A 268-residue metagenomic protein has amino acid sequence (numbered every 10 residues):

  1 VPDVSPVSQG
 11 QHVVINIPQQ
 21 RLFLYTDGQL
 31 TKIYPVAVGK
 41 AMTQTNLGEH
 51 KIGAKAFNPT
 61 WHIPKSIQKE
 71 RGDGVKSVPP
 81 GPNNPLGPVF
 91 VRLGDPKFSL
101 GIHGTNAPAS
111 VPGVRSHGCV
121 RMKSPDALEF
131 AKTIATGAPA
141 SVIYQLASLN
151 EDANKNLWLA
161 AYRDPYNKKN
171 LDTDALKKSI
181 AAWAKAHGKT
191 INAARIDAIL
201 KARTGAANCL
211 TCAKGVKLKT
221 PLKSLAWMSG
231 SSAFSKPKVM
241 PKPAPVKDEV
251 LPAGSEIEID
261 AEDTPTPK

Functional and structural regions predicted by a protein language model:
P2-S110, E129-T136, L157-I257: Gly/Pro-biased beta-strand-loop elements
P108-G118: Short, basic/aromatic beta-hairpin or loop at an interaction surface
A109-S110, S148-N150: Flexible loop/turn segments at secondary-structure boundaries
S116-T133: Short beta-strand-centered segments at strand-helix junctions
G137-S141: C-terminal, active-site-flanking charged/polar segments
T266-K268: Short, solvent-exposed mixed-charge patches
